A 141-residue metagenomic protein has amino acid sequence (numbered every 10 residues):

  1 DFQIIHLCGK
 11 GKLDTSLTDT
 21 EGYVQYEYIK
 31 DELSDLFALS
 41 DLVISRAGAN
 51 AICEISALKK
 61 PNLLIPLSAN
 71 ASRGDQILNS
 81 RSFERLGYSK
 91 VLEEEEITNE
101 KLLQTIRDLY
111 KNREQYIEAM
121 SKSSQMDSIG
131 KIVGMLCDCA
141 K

Functional and structural regions predicted by a protein language model:
D1-L42, I77-S80, L92-K101: Donor-nucleotide binding loops and adjacent catalytic segments primarily of GT-B fold Leloir glycosyltransferases
V24, L39, S82, K101-D108 (+2 more regions): Alpha-helical elements of Rossmann-like donor-binding domains used by nucleotide-donor carbohydrate transfer enzymes
L33-R73: A donor-sugar binding/catalytic signature common to diverse glycosyltransferases and related nucleotide-sugar
F37, I52, Q76-S80, N99 (+2 more regions): A general structural signal for well-ordered alpha-helical segments in protein cores
K59, I77-S89: Acidic, glycine-centered active-site loop in nucleotide-sugar glycosyltransferases
L86-E93, I97-E114: C-terminal "capping" alpha-helix adjacent to the active site of nucleotide-linked donor transferases in cell-envelope
K111, Q125-K141: C-terminal alpha-helical cap of glycosyltransferases
E114-M126: A short, well-ordered alpha-helix in the C-terminal region of glycosyltransferases
